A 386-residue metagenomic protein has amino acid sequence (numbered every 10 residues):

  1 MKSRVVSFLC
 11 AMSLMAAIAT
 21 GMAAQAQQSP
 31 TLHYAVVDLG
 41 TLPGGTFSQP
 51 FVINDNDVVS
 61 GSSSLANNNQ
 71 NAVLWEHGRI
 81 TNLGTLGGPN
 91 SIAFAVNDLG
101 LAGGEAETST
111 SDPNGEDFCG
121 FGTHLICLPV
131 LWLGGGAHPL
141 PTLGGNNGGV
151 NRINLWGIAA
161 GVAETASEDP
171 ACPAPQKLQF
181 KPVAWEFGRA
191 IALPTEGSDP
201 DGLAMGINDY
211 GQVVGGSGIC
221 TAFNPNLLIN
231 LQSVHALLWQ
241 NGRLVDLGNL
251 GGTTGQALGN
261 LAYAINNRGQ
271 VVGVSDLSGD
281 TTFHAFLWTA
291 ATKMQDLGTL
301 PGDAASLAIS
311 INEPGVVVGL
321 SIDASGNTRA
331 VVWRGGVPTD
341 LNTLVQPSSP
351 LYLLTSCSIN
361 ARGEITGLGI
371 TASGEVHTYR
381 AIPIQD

Functional and structural regions predicted by a protein language model:
K2-D386: Residue-level hotspots at or immediately adjacent to binding/recognition sites across diverse folds
